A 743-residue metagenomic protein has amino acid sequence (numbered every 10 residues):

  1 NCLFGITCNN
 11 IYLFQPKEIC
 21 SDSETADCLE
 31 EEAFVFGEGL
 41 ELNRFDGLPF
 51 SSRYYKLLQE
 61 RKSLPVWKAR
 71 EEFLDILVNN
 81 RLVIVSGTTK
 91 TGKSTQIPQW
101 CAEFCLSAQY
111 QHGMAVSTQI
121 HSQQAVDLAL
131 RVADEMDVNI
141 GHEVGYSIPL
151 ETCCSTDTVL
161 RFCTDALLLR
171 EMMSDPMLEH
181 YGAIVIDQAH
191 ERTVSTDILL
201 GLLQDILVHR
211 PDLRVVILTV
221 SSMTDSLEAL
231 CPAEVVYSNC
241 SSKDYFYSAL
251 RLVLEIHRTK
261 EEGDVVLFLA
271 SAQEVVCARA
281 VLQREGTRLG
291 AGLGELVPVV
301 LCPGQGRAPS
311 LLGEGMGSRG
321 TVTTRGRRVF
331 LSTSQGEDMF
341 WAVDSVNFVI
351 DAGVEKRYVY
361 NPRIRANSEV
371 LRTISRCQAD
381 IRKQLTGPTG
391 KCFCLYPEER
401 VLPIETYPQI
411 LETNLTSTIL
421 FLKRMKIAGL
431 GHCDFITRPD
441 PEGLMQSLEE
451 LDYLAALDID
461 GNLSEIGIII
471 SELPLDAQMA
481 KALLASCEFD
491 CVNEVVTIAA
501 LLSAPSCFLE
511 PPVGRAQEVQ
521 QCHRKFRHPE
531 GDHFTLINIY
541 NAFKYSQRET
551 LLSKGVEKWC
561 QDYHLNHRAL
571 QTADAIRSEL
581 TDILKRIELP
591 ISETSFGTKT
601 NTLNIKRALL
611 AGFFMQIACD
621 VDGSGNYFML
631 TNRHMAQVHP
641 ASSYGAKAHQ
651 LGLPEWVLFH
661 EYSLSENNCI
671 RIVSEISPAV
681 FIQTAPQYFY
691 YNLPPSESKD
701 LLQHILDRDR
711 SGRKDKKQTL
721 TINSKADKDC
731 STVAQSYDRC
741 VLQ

Functional and structural regions predicted by a protein language model:
N1-A482, S486-F489, V519, H523-K525 (+13 more regions): P-loop NTPase motor module signature
M173-S174, Y245, N361-P362, I404-T406 (+4 more regions): Short conserved micro-motifs at the rims of enzyme active sites and ligand-binding pockets
S345, N493-T497: Residue-level detector of well-ordered alpha-helical segments, enriched for hydrophobic/aromatic packing positions
T418, A482, T497, L501-A504 (+2 more regions): Binuclear metal-ion centers of metallo-dependent hydrolases, dominated by the metallo-beta-lactamase
D458, C491-E494, P505: Acidic catalytic cores of enzymes that act on phosphate-bearing nucleotides/polynucleotides
C507, D532, A542: Extended, highly charged clamp/arch subdomains and adjacent linkers that form or line substrate-binding channels
G514, D532-H533: Glycine/small-residue-rich interface belts in oligomeric ring/scaffold proteins and their assembly partners
T598-Q743: C-terminal accessory domains/tails appended to large, multi-domain proteins
